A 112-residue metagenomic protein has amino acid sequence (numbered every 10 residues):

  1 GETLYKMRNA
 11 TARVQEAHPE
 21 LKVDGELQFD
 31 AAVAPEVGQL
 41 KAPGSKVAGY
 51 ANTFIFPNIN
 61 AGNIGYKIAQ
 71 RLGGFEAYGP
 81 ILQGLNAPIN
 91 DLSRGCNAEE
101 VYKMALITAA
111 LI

Functional and structural regions predicted by a protein language model:
G1-E26, D30: Glycine-rich phosphate/diphosphate-binding loop of Rossmann-like nucleotide-binding domains
G1-L4, I64-L72: Glycine/threonine-rich flexible loop motifs
N9, R13, P35, P43 (+3 more regions): C-terminal functional extensions of proteins
H18-L21, G49-N52, A77-Y78, L85-A87: Short coil/turn connectors at secondary-structure junctions
Q28, V33-E36, R71, A77: Mixed-charge, polar/low-complexity N-terminal
Q28, V37-A48: A structured beta-alpha segment of the ubiquitous adenosine-cofactor-binding alpha/beta core
N58: Residues that line or immediately flank small-molecule/substrate-binding pockets and catalytic motifs
